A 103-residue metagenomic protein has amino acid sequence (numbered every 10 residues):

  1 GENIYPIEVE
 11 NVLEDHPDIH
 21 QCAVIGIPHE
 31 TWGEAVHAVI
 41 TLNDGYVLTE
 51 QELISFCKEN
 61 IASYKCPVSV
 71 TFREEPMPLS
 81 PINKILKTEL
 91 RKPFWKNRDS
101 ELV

Functional and structural regions predicted by a protein language model:
G1-C66, E74-P76, N83, T88-E89: AMP-binding/adenylate-forming catalytic core of the ANL superfamily
K87-V103: AMP-dependent adenylate-forming
